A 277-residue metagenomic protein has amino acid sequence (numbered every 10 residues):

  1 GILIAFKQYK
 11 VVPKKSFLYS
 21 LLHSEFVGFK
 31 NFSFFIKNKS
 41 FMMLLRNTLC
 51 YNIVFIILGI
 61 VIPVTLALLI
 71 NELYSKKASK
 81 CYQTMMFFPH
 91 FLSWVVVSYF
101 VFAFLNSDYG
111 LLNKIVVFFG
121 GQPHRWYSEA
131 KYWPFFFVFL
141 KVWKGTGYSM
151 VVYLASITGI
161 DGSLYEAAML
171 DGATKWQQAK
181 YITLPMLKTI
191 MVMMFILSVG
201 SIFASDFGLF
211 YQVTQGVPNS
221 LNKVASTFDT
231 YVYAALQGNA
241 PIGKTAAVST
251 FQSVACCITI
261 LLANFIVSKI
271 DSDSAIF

Functional and structural regions predicted by a protein language model:
G1-F277: A structural signal for multi-pass alpha-helical bundles of membrane permease subunits that mediate small-molecule
